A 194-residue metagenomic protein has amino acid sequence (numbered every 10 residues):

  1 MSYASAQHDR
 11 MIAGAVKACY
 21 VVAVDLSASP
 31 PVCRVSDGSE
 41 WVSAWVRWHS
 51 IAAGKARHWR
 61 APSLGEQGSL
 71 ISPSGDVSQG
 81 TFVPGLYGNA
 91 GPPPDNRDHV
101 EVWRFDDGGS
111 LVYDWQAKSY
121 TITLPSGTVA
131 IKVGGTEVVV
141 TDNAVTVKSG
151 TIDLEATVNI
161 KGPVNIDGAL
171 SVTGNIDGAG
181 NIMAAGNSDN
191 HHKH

Functional and structural regions predicted by a protein language model:
M1-S119: Exposed beta-strand/loop interface patches that mediate assembly or binding
S126-H194: Intrinsic low-complexity, repeat-rich intrinsically disordered segments enriched in small/flexible residues
